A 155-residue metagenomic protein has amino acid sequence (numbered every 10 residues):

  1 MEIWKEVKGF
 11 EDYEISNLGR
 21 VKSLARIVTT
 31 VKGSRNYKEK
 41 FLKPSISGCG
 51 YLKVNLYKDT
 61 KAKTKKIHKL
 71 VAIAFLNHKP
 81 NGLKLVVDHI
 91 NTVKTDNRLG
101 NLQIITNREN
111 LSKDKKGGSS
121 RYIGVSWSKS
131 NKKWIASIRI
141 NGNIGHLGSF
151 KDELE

Functional and structural regions predicted by a protein language model:
M1-V87, N91-E155: Conserved recognition-core residues within compact binding domains
